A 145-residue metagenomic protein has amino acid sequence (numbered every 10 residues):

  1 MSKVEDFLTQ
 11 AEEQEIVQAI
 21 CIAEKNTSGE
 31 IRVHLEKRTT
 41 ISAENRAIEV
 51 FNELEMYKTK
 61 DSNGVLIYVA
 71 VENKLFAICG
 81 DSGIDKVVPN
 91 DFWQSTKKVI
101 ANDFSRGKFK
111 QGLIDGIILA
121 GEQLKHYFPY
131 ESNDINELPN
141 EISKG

Functional and structural regions predicted by a protein language model:
M1-G64, V69-G145: A structural boundary signal for the start of the first folded domain, especially the loop/turn and N-capping region
